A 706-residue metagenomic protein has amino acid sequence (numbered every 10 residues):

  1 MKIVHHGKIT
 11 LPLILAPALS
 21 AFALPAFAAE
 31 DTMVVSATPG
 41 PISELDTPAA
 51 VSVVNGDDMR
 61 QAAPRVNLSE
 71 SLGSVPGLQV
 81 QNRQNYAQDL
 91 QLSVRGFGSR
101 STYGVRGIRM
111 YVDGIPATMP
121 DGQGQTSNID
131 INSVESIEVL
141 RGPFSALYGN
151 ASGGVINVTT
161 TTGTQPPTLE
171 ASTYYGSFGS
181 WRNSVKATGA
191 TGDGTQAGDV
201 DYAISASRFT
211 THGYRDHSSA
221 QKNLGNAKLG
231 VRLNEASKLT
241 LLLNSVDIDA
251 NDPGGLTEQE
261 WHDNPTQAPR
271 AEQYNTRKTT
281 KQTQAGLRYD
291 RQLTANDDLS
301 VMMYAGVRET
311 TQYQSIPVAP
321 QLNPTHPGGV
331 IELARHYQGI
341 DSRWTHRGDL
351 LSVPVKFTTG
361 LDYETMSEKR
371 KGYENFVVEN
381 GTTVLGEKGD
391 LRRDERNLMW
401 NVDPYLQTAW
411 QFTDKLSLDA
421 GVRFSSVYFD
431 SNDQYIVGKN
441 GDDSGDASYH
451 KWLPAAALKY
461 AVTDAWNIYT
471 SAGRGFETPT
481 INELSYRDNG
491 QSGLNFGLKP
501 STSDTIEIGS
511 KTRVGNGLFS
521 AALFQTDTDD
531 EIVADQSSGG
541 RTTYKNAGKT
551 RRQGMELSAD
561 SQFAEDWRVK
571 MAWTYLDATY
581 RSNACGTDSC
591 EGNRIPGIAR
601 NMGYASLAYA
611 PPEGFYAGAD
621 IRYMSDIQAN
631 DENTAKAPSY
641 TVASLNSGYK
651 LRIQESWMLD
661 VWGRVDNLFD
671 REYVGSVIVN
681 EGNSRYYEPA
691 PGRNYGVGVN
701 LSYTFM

Functional and structural regions predicted by a protein language model:
I108, I115-R141: Short acidic/polar hinge/loop motifs at secondary-structure boundaries that mediate gating or recognition
I129-S172: A beta-strand signature from Gram-negative outer-membrane beta-barrel systems, especially the internal plug domain
T168, Y175-T210, R215-P253, R277-T294 (+4 more regions): Transmembrane beta-barrel wall of Gram-negative outer-membrane proteins
T195, R288-D290, D298-I316, A461 (+5 more regions): Membrane-embedded beta-barrel scaffold of Gram-negative outer-membrane proteins
K238-N244, T279-I436, A461, F519-L523 (+2 more regions): Face-selective signature of the C-terminal outer-membrane beta-barrel domain
N244, T470, I506, D560 (+1 more regions): Conserved C-terminal beta-signal and adjacent last beta-strands/turns of outer-membrane beta-barrel proteins
D249-D263, S367-E374, Y428-V437, D446 (+7 more regions): Surface-exposed extracellular loop regions of Gram-negative outer-membrane beta-barrel proteins, predominantly
W344-H346, L351, T413-D414, S426 (+3 more regions): Gram-negative outer-membrane beta-barrel transporters
